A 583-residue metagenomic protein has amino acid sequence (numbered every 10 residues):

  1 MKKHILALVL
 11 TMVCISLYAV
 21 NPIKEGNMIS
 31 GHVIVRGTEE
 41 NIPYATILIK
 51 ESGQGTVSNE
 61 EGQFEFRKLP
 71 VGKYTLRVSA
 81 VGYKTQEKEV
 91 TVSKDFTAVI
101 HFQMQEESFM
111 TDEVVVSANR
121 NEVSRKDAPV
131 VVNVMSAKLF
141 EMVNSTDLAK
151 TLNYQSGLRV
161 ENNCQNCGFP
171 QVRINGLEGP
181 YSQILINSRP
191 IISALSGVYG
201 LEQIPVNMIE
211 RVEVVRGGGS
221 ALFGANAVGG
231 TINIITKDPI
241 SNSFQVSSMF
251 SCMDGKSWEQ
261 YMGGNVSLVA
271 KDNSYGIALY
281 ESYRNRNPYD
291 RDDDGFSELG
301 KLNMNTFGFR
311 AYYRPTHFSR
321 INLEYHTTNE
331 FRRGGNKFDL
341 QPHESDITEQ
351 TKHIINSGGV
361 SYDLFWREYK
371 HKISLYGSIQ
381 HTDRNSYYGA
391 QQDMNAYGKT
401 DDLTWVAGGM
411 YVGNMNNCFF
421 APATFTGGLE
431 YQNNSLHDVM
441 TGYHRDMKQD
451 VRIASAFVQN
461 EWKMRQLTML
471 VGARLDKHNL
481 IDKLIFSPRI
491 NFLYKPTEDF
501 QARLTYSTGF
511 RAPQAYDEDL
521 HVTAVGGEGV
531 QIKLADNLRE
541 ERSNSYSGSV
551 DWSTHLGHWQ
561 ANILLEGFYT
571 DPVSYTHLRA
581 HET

Functional and structural regions predicted by a protein language model:
H32-T38, A45-K50, S79-Y83, S93 (+2 more regions): Short, acidic, small-residue-rich periplasmic hinge/interaction motif at the N-terminus of Gram-negative outer-membrane
S52-Q63: Short, acidic Ser/Thr/Gly-rich low-complexity loop/linker segments typical of extracellular and cell-surface proteins
R67, Q171-R173, R189-R216, K237 (+1 more regions): Short acidic/polar hinge/loop motifs at secondary-structure boundaries that mediate gating or recognition
A149-P190, E210: Extracytoplasmic beta-strand/coil segments of soluble accessory domains associated with Gram-negative outer-membrane
S193-L195, M208-E210, A221-N233, K237-D293 (+1 more regions): Outer-membrane beta-barrel translocator/receptor signature
R286-T306, Y312-R314, F318-I373, I379-D402: Flexible loop and strand-edge segments within Gram-negative outer membrane beta-barrel domains
L340-F365, K495, Q501, T505-D571 (+1 more regions): Outer-membrane beta-barrel signature, preferentially recognizing the C-terminal barrel domain of Gram-negative
T576-T583: Conserved small/polar residues in nucleotide/adenosyl-binding loops
